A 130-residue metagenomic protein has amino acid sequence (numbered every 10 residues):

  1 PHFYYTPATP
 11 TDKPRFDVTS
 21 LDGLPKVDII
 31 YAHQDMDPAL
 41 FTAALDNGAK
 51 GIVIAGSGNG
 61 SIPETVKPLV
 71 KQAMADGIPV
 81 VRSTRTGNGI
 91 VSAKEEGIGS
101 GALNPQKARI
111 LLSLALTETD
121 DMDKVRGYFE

Functional and structural regions predicted by a protein language model:
P1-G60: Accessory alpha-helical/coil subdomains and C-terminal extensions that flank or cap enzyme catalytic cores
A43, N59-E130: C-terminal non-catalytic interaction/assembly regions of soluble proteins
